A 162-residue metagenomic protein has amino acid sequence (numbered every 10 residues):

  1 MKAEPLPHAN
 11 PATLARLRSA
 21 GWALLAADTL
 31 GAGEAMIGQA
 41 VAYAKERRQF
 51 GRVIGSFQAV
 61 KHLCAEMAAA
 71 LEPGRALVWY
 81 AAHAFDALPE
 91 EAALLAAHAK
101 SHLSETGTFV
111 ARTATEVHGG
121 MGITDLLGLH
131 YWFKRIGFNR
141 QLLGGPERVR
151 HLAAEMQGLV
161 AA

Functional and structural regions predicted by a protein language model:
M1-A20: A short, charged helix-loop
R16-A162: Alpha-helical interface subdomain recognition
